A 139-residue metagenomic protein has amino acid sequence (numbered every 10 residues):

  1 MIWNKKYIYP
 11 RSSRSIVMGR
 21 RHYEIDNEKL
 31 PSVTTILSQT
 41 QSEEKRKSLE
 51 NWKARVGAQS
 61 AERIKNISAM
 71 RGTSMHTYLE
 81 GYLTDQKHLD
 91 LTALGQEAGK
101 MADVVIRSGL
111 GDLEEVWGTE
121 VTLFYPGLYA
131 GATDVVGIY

Functional and structural regions predicted by a protein language model:
M1-A130: Metal-dependent nuclease catalytic cores that hydrolyze phosphodiester bonds in DNA/RNA, characterized by
G127, V136-Y139: Active-site beta-strand-loop-beta-strand hairpin of nuclease catalytic cores that positions key catalytic residues
T133: Acidic (Asp/Glu) carboxylate-rich active-site/surface patches
